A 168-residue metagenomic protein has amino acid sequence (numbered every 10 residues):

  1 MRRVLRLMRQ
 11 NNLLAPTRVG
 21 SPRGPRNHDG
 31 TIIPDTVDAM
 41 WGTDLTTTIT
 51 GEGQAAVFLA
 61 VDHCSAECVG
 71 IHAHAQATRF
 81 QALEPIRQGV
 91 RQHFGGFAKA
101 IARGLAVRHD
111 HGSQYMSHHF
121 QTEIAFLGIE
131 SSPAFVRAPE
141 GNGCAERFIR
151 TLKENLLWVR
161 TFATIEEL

Functional and structural regions predicted by a protein language model:
M1-L168: Charged DNA-binding/catalytic regions of mobile-element recombinases
